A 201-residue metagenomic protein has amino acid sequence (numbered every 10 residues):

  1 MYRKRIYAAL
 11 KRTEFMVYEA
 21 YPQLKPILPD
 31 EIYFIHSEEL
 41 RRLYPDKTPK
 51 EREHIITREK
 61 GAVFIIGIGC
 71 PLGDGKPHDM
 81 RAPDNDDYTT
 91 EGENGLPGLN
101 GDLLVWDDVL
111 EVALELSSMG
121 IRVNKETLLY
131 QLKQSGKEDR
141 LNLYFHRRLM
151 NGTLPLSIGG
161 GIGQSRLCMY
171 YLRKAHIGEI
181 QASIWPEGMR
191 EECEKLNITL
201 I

Functional and structural regions predicted by a protein language model:
M1-I201: Structured aminoacyl-transfer and RNA-binding surfaces used for tRNA recognition/handling in the translation apparatus
